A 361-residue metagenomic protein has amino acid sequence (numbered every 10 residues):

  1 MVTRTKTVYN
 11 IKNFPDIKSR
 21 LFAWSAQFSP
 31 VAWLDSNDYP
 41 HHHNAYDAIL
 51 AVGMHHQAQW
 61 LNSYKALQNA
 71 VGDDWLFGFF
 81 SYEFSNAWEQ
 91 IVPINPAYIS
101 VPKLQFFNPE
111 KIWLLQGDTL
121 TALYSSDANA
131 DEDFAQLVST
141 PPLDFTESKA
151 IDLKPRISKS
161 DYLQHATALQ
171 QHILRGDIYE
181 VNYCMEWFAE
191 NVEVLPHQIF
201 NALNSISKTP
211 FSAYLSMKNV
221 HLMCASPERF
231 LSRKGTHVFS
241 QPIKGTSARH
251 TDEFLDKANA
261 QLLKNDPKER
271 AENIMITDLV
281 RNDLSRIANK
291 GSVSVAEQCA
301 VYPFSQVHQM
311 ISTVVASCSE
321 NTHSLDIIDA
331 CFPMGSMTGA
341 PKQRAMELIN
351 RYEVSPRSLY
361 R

Functional and structural regions predicted by a protein language model:
M1-R361: Extended alpha-helical targeting/anchoring segments, especially N-terminal organellar/secretory targeting helices
